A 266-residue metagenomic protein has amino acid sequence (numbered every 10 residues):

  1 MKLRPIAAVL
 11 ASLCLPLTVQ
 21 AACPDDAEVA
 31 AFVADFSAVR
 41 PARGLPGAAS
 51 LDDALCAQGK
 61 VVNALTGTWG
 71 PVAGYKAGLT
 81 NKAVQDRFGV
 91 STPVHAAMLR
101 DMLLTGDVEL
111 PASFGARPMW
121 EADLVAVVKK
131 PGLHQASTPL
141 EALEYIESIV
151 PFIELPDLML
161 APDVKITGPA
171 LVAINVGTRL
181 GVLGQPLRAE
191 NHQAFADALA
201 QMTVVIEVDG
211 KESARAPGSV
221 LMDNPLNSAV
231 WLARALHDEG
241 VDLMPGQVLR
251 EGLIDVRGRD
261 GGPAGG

Functional and structural regions predicted by a protein language model:
M1-A7: Bacterial N-terminal signal peptides that target proteins for export
A7-P16: Bacterial N-terminal signal peptides
L17-A21: Sec/Tat signal peptide C-region and signal peptidase I cleavage site
A22-D223: Catalytic-core "active-site belt" of small-molecule-metabolizing enzymes, emphasizing His/Asp/Glu-rich regions
L51, E239-V241, R257-G258: Short, surface-exposed secondary-structure edge patches
C56, E121, M244, G261-P263: Residue-level recognition of short, solvent-exposed, well-ordered loop/turn junctions that link secondary-structure
L243-V256: Conserved metal-binding segment of the jelly-roll/cupin
E251-G252, D260-G265: Acidic, proline/serine/threonine- and glycine-rich low-complexity intrinsically disordered segments
